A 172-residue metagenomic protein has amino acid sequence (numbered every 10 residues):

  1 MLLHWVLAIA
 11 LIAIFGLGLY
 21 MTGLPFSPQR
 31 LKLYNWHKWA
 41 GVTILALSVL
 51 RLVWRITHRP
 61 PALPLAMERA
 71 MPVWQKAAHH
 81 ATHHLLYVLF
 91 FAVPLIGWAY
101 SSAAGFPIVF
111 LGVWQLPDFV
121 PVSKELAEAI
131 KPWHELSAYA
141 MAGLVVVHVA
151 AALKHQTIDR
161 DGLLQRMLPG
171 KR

Functional and structural regions predicted by a protein language model:
M1-R172: Membrane-embedded alpha-helical bundles that constitute the cytochrome b-like, heme-associated redox core of multi-pass
